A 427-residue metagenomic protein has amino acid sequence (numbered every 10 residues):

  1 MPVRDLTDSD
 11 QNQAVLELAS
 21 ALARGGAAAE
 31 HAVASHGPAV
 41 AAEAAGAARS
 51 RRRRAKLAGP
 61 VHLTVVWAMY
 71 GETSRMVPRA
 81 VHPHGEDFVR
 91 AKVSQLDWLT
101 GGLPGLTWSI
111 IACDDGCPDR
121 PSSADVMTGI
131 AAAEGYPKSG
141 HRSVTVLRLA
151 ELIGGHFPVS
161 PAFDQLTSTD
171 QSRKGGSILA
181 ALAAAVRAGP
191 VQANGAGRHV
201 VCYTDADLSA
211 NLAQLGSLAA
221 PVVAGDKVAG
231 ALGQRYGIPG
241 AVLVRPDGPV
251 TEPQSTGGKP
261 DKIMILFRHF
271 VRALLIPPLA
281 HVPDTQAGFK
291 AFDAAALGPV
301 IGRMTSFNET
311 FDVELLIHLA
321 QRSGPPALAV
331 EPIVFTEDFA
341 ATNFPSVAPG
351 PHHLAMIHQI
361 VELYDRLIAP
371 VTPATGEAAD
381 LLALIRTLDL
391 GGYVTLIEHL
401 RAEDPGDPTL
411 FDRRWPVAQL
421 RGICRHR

Functional and structural regions predicted by a protein language model:
M1-G101, G105: N-proximal low-complexity "stem/linker" segments adjacent to membrane-targeting elements
M1-S35, F307-R427: C-terminal catalytic/acceptor-binding lobe
H62-T64, S109, E314: Cell-envelope/extracellular polymer assembly enzymes that use nucleotide-activated donors
P104-C117, L147-A150: Short beta-strand/loop segment that forms part of the nucleotide-sugar
S122-A196: Active-site-proximal specificity loops/subdomain of glycosyltransferases
P158-L179, A184, L212-A296: Acceptor/aglycone-binding surface of glycosyltransferases and processive sugar-polymer synthases
V191-S209: Short beta-strand-to-loop acidic/aromatic patch adjacent to the donor-nucleotide binding site
A280-P283, I301-L315: Donor nucleotide-sugar recognition loop
